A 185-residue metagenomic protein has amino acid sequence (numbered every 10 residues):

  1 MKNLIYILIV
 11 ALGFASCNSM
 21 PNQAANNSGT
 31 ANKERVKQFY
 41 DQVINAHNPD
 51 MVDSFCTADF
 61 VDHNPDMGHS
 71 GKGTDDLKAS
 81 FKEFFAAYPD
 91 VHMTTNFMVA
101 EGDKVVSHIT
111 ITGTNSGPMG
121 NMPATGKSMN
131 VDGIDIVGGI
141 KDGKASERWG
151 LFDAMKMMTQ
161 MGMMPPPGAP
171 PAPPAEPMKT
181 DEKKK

Functional and structural regions predicted by a protein language model:
M1-L4: Positively charged n-region of N-terminal signal peptides that target proteins for export
F14-S16: C-terminal motif of bacterial Sec signal peptides marking the signal peptidase cleavage site
N18-K185: C-terminal and inter-domain tail/linker signature
